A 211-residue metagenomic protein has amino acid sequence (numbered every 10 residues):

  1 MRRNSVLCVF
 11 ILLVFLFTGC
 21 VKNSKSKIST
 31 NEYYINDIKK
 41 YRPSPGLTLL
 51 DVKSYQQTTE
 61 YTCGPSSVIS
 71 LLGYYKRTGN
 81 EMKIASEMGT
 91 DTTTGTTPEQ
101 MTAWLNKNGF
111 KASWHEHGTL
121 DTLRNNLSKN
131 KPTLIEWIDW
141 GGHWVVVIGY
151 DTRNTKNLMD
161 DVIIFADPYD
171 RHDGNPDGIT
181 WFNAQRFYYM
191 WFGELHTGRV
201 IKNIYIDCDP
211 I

Functional and structural regions predicted by a protein language model:
M1-L7: Bacterial N-terminal signal peptides that target proteins for export
F17-G19: C-terminal motif of bacterial Sec signal peptides marking the signal peptidase cleavage site
N23-S29, I35-N36, T94, Y150-I211: Noncatalytic regulatory segments and standalone regulatory/sensor domains
I28-W114, E194-H196, K202-I211: Cysteine-nucleophile protease catalytic domains, especially the papain-like/related folds used in DUB/UBL proteases
Y61-T62, I69-S70, T78, G89-G95 (+4 more regions): Solvent-exposed loop/turn segments at secondary-structure junctions within structured extracellular/periplasmic domains
S113-P168, P210: Active-site-adjacent substructure of cysteine-protease-like catalytic cores
